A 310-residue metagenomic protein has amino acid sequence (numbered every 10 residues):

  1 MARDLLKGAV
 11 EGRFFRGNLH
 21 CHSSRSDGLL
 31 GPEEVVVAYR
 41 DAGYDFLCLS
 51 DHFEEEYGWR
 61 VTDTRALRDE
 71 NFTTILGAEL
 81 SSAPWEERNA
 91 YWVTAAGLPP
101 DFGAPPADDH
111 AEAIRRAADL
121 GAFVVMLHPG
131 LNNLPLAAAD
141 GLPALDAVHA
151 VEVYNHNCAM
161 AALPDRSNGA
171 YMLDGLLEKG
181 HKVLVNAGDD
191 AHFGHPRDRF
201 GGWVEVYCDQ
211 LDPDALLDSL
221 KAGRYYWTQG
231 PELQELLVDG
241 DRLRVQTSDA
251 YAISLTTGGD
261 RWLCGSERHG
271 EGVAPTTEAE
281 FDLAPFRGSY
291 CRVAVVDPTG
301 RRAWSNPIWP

Functional and structural regions predicted by a protein language model:
M1-F14, P32, K179-L184, A191-P310: C-terminal functional module detector
A2-P129, N133-D146, E152-L173, G188-H195 (+3 more regions): A metal-dependent hydrolase metal-coordination microenvironment
